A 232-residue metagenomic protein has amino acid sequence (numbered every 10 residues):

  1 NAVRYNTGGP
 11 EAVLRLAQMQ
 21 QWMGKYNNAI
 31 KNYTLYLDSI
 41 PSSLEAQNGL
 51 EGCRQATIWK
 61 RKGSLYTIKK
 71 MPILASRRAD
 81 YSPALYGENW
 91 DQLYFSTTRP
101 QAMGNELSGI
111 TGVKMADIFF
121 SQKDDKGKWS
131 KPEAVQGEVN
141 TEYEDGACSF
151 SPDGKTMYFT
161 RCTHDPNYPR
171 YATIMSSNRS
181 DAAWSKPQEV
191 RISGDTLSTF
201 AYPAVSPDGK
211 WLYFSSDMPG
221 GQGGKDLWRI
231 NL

Functional and structural regions predicted by a protein language model:
N1-R4: Alpha-helical adaptor scaffolds
T7-G8, A12-R15, W22-L232: Short, conserved micro-motifs composed of acidic
